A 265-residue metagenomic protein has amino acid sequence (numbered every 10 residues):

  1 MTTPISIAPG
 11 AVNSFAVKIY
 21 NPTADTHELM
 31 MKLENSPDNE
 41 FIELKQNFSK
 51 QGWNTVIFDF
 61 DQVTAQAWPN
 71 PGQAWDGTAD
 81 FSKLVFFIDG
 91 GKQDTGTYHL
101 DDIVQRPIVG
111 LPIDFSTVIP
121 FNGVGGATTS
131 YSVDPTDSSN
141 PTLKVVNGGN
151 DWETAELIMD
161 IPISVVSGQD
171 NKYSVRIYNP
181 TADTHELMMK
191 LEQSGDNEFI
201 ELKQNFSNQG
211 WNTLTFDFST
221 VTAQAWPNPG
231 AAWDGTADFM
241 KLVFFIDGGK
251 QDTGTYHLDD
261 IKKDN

Functional and structural regions predicted by a protein language model:
M1-N265: Beta-rich carbohydrate-recognition modules and glycan-binding surfaces
